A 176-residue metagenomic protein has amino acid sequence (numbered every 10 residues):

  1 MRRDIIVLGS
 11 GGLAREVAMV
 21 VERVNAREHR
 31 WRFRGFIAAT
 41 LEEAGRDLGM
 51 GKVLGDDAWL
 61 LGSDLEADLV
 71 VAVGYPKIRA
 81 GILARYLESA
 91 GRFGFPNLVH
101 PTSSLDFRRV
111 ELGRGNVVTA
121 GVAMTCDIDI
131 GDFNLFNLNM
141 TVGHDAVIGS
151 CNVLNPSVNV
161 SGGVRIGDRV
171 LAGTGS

Functional and structural regions predicted by a protein language model:
R2-V21: Glycine-rich adenosine-cofactor-binding loop
R3-I5, R32-R34, E66-V70: Short active-site oxyanion
G12-R15, K77-I78, E111: Short alpha-helical
V21-A26, Y86-E88: Short, solvent-exposed amphipathic alpha-helical segments in soluble enzyme and RNA/protein-processing domains
V24-R46: NAD(P)-binding Rossmann-fold cofactor-contacting core
L41-D106: Phosphate-bearing ligand-interacting subdomains that bind or position ATP/ADP/UDP/GDP/NAD(P) or nucleotide-linked
L98-S176: Structural signal for interior beta-strand "rungs" in well-ordered beta-sheet cores of soluble enzyme domains
